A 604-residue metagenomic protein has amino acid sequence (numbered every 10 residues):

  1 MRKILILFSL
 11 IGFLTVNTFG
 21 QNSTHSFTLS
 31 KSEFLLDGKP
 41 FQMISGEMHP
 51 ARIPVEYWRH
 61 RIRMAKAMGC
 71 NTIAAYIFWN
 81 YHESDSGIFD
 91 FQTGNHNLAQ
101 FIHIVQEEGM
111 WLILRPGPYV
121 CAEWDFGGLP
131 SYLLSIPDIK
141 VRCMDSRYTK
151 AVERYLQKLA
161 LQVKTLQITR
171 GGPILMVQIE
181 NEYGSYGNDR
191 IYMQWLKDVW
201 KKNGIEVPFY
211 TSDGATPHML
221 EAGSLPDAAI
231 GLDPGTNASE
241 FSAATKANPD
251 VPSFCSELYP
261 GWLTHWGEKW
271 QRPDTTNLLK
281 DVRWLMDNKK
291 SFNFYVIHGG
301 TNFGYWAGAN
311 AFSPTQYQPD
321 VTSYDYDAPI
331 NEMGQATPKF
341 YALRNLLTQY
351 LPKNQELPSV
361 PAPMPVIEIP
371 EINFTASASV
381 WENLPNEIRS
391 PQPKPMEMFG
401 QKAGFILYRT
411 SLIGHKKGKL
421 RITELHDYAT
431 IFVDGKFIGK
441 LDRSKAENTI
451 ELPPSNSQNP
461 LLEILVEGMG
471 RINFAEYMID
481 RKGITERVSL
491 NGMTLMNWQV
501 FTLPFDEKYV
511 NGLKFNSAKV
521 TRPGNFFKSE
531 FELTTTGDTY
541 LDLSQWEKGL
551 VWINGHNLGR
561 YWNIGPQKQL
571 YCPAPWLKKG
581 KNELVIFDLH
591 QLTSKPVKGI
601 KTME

Functional and structural regions predicted by a protein language model:
M1-S23: Bacterial Sec-dependent N-terminal signal peptides
S23-A67, H82-D90, N95-H103, P118 (+3 more regions): Extended substrate-binding grooves/exosites of carbohydrate-active enzymes
F41, I438-G439, L558-G559: Short hydrophobic beta-strand segments in globular cytosolic domains
M43-S45, T72, G109-I113, G172-Q178 (+4 more regions): Structural preference for beta-strand elements that scaffold enzyme active sites
T149-Q178, D189-R190, K197, I205-E206 (+5 more regions): Carbohydrate-binding surfaces of carbohydrate-active enzymes
G171-K246: Gly/Pro-rich turn-and-neighbor structural signature
K402-S411, R522-T534: Short beta-strands within extracellular/lumenal beta-sheet-rich domains
G418-F432, L462, F531-N554, Y561-W562 (+1 more regions): Aromatic-lined ligand-binding clefts that engage carbohydrates, nucleic acids, or primary amines
